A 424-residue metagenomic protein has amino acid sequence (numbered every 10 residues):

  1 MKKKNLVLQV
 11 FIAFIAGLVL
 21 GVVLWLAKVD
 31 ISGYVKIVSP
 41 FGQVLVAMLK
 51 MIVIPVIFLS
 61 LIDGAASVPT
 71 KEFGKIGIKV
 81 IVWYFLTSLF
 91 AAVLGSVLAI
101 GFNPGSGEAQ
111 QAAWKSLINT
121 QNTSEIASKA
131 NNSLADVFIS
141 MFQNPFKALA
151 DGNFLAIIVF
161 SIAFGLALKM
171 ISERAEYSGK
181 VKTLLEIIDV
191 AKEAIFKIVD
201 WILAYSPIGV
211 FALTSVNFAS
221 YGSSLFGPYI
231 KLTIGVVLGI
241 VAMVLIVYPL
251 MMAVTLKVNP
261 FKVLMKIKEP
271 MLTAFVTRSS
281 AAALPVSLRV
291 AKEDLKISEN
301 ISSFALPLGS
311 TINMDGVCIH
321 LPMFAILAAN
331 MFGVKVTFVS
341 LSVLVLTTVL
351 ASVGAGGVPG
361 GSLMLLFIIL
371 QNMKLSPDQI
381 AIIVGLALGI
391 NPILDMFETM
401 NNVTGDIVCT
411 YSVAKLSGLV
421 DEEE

Functional and structural regions predicted by a protein language model:
V7-F11, L18-L26, D30, Y34 (+3 more regions): Signature of multi-pass transmembrane helix bundles
V44, V80-F85, L89, A163 (+9 more regions): Transmembrane helix-bundle signature of multi-pass membrane transporters/permeases
L49-M51, G152-A156, L203, L238-G239 (+4 more regions): Membrane-interfacial loop-to-helix junctions in multi-pass transporters
V53-I57, G209, S279-S287, C318-F324 (+2 more regions): Transmembrane helix boundary and interhelical junction motifs in multipass membrane proteins
G64-K71, G107, K182, Y221 (+5 more regions): Juxtamembrane helix-boundary/capping and inter-helix hinge elements in multi-pass membrane proteins
V82-L94, N153-S161, Y205, G309-H320 (+1 more regions): Membrane-embedded alpha-helical segments of transport systems, primarily multispan ion/solute transporters
G107, P322-E424: Transmembrane alpha-helical segments and their short flanking loops that form helix-hairpins/helix-helix interfaces
E269, F275-S352, T410, V420-E423: Helix-loop-helix junctions within the multi-pass membrane cores of secondary transporters/permeases
